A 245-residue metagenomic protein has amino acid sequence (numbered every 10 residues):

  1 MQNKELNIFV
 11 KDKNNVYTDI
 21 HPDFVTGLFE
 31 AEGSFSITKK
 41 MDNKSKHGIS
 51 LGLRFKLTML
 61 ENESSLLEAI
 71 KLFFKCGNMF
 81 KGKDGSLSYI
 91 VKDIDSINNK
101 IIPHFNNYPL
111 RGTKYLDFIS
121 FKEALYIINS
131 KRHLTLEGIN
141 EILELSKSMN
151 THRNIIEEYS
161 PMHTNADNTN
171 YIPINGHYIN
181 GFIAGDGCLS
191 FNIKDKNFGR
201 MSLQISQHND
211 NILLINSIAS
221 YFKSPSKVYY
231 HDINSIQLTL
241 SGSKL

Functional and structural regions predicted by a protein language model:
M1-L245: Internal intein/HINT superfamily modules and their associated LAGLIDADG
